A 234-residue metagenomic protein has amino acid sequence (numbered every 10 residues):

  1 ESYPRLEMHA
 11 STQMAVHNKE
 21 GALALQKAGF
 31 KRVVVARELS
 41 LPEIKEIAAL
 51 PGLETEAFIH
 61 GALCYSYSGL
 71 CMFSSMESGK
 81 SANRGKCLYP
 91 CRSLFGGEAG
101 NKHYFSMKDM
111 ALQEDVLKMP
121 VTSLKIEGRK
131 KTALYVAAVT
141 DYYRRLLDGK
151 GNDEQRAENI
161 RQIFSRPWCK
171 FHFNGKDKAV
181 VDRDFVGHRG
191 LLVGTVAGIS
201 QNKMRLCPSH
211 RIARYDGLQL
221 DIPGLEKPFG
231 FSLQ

Functional and structural regions predicted by a protein language model:
E1-A24: N-terminal active-site wall of soluble small-molecule enzyme domains
R5-E7, L23-Q234: Surface-exposed amphipathic alpha-helical tracts and adjacent flexible/coil segments at the periphery of soluble enzymes
